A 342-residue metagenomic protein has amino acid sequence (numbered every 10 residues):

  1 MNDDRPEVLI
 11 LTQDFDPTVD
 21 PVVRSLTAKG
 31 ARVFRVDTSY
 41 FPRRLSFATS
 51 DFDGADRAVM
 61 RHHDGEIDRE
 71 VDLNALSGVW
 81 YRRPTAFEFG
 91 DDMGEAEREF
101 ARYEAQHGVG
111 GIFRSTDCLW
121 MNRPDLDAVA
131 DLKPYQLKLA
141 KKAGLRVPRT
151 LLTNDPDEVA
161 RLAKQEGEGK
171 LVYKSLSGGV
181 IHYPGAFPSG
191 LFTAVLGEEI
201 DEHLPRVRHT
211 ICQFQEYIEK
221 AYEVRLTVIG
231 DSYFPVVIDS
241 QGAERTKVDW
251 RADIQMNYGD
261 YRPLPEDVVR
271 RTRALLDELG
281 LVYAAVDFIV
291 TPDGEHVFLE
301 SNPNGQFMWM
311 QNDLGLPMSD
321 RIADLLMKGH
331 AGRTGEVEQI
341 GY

Functional and structural regions predicted by a protein language model:
D3, Q13-A28, F34-R146, A160: Conserved N-proximal alpha/beta basic substrate-recognition cap immediately N-terminal to, or forming the N-lobe
L9, L171, Q213, F234 (+2 more regions): Protein kinase-like catalytic core scaffold
L26, V159-A160, K164-L264: Phosphate-binding site of ATP-dependent enzymes
G30, D53-G54, H63-G65, V228-S232 (+2 more regions): Short acidic-glycine loop/turn motifs at beta-strand connectors
R102, Q215-I218, L276-L279: Short Gly/Pro-enriched turn/cap motifs at secondary-structure boundaries
A143, P148-E168: Rossmann-like NAD(P)H-binding beta-loop-alpha module
G259-R270, A274-L281, V290-Y342: C-terminal active-site "lid" helix and adjoining low-complexity regulatory extension at the edge of ATP-using catalytic
D287: Nucleotide-cofactor and metal-assisted catalytic machinery
